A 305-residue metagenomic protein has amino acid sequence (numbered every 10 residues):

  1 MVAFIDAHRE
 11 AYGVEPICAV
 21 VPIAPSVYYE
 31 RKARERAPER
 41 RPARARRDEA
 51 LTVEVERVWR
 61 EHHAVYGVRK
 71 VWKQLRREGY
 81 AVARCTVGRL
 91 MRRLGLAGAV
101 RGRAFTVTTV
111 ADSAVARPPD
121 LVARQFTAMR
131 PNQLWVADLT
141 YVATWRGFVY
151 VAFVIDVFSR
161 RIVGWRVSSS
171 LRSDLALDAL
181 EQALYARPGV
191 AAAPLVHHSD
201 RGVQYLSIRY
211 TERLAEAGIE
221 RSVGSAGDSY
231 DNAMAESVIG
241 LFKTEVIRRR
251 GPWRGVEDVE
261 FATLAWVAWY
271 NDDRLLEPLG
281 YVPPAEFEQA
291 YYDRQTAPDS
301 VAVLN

Functional and structural regions predicted by a protein language model:
M1-N305: Charged DNA-binding/catalytic regions of mobile-element recombinases
